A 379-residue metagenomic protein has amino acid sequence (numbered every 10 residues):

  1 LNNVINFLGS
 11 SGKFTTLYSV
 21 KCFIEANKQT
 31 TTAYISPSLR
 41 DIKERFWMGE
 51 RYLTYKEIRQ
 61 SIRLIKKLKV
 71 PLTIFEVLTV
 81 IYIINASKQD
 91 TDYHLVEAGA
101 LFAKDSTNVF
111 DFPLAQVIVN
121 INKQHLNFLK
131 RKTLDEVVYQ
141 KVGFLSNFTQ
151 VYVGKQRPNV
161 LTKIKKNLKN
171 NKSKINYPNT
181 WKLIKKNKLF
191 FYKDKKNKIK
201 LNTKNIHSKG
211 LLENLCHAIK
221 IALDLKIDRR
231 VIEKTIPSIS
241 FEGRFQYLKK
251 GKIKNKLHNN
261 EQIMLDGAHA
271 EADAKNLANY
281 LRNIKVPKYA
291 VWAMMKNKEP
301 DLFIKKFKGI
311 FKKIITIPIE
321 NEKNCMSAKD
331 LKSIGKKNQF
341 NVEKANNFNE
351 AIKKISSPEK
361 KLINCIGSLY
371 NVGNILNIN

Functional and structural regions predicted by a protein language model:
L1-L39, E44, A115-V117: Walker A (P-loop) phosphate-binding motif
V20-K28, A86, F307, G335: Hydrophobic alpha-helical packing residues
A26-D111, K123, N127-K132, E136-V138 (+1 more regions): ATP-dependent carboxylate-amine ligase catalytic core
Y34-I35, Q150-Q156, A290-W292, K312-E320: Short internal beta-strands
Q89-E97, P113-K234: Acidic, Mg2+-coordinating active-site environments of NTP-dependent enzymes
Y93, K104-V117, N122-L126, E136 (+1 more regions): Nucleotide phosphate-binding/pyrophosphate-handling subdomain across enzymes that bind or process nucleotide phosphates
Q156-I175, K186-N187, H258-L265, I304-L362: C-terminal helical cap/extension that packs against the catalytic core of soluble nucleotide-cofactor enzymes
S368: Active-site-proximal loop/hinge segments that shape catalytic or ion-binding/gating pockets
